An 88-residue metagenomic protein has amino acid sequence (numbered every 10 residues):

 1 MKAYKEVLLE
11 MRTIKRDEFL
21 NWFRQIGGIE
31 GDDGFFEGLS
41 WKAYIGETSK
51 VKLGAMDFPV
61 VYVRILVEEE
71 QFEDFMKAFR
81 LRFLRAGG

Functional and structural regions predicted by a protein language model:
M1, D33, L53-A55: Generic marker of residues within folded, mature protein domains
M1-W22: Terminal, regulation- and interaction-focused segments at domain boundaries
K5-V7, L39, P59-V61: A generic structural signal for short beta-strands and their flanking turns/coil linkers
M11-K15, E47-S49, V67-Q71, F83: Beta-strand elements of well-folded, non-transmembrane domains
R16-E18, W41-Y44, E70-M76: Short, surface-exposed beta-strand/loop "edge" segments at domain boundaries and coil↔beta transitions
R24-G34, A86: Short secondary-structure junctions
E37-M56: A short, structured beta-strand/loop element
M56-G88: C-terminal basic regulatory modules in eukaryotic proteins
